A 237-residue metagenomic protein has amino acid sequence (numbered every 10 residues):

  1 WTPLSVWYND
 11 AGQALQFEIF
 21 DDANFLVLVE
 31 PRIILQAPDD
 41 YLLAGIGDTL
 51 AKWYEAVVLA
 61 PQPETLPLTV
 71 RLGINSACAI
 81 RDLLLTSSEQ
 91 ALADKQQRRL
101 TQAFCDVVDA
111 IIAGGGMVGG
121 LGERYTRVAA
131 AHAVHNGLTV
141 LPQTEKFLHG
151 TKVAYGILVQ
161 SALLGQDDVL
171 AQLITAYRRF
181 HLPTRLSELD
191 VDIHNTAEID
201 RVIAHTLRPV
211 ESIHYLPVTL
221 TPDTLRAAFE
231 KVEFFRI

Functional and structural regions predicted by a protein language model:
W1-I74: A glycine/threonine-rich phosphate-anchoring loop and its flanking beta-alpha core in nucleotide/phosphate-binding
F20-D21, L121-E123, E211-S212: Short hydrophobic "helix-edge" motifs at membrane interfaces and signal-peptide entry regions
W53, V57, I111, L141 (+4 more regions): Generic structural signal for hydrophobic core residues of well-folded globular domains
W53, V57-P61, A91, G114 (+2 more regions): A short secondary-structure junction motif
L66-R179: Active-site segments that bind and position negatively charged phosphate/pyrophosphate groups
Q166-I237: C-terminal charged capping/lid subdomain of soluble metabolic enzymes
